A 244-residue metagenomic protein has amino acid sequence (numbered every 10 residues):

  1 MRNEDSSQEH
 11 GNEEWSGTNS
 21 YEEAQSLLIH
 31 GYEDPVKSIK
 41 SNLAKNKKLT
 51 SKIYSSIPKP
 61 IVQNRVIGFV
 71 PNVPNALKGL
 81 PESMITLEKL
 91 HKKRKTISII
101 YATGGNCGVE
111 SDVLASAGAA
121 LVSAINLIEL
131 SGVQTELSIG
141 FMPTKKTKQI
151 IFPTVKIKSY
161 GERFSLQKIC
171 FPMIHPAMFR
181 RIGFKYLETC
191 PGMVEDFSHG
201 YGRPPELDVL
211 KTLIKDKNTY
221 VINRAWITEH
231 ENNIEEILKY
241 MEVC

Functional and structural regions predicted by a protein language model:
M1-S98, G104-A119, S123-C244: Acidic, low-complexity intrinsically disordered regions
